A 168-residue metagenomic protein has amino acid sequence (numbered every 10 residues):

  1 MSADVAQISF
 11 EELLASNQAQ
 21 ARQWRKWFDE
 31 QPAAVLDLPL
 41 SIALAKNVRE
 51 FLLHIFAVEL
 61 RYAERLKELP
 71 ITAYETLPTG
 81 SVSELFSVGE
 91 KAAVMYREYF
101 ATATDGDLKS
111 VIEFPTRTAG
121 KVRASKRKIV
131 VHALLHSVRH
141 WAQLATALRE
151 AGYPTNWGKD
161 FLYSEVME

Functional and structural regions predicted by a protein language model:
M1-S2, E11-K26, V35-L77, R117-E168: Short, contiguous alpha-helical
S9, E50, I55, L85 (+3 more regions): Intrinsic disorder/low-structure terminal segments
Q23, W27, K91, M95-Y99 (+1 more regions): Solvent-exposed, charged/polar functional surfaces in cytosolic regulatory/catalytic domains
P32, L108-S110, W157: Glycine-rich, flexible loop/turn motifs
E68-L108: Helix-adjacent hinge/juxtasegments
M95-V131: A mid-sequence interfacial segment
